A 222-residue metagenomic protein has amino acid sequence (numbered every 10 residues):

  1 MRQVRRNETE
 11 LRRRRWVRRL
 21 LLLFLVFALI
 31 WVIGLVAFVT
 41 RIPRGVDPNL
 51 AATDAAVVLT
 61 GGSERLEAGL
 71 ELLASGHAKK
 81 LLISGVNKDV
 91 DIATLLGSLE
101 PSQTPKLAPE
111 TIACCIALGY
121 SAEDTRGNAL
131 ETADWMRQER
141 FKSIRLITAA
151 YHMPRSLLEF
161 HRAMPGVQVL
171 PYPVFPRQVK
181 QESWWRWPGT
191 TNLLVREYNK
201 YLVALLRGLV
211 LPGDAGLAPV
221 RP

Functional and structural regions predicted by a protein language model:
M1-Q3: N-terminal intrinsically disordered, acidic low-complexity segments at the extreme N-terminus
R6-V46: N-terminal type II signal-anchor transmembrane helix that functions as the membrane-insertion/stop-transfer segment
R15, E182-S183, L193: Coil-to-alpha-helix initiation sites in intrinsically disordered, low-complexity, charged segments
L20, L35, E139, P188-G189: Short, isolated positions within intrinsically disordered regulatory regions of eukaryotic proteins
L23, I30, P176-R177, L193: Alpha-helical protein-protein interaction elements
T40-P188: A structural signal for short, hydrophobic/glycine-enriched beta-strand patches
W187-L217: A transmembrane-helix-recognition feature enriched in membrane-embedded lipid enzymes and envelope glyco-/phospholipid
V220-P222: Short, solvent-exposed mixed-charge patches
